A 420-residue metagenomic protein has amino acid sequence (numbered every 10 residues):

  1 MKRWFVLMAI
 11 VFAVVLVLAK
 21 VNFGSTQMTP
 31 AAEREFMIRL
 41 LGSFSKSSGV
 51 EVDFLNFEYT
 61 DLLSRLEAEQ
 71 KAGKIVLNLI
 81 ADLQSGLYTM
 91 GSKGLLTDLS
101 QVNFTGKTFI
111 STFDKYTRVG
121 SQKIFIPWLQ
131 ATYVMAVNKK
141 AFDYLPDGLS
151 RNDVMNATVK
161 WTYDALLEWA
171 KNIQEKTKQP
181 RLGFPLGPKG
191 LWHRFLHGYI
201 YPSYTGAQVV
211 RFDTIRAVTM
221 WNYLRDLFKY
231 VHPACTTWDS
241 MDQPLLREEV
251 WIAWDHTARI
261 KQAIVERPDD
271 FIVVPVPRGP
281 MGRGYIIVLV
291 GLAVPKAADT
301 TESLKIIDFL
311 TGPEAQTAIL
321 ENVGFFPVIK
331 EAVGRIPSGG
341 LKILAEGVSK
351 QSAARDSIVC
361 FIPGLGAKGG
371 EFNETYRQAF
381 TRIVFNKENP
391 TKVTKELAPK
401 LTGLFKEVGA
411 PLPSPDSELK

Functional and structural regions predicted by a protein language model:
K20-R39, G364-A367: Extracytoplasmic "Venus flytrap"
N22, R39-I110, F125, L145 (+3 more regions): Extracytoplasmic "Venus flytrap"/periplasmic binding protein-like
D82-V134, D164-L167, I272-P277, G339-I343 (+2 more regions): Hinge/lid segment of periplasmic solute-binding proteins
S100-T108, N156-V159, Y201-M220, D226 (+2 more regions): Short, solvent-exposed loop/beta-turn-alpha elements that line the ligand-binding surface or hinge of extracytoplasmic
G120-Y133, V159-V210, R216: Extracytoplasmic/periplasmic solute-binding protein
A165-Q174, A207-W238, I264-V265, V276: Glycine-centered hinge/linker elements that transmit conformational signals in sensory and ligand-binding systems
K229-H232, V265-E331, Q378-T381, F385-E388: Extracytoplasmic/periplasmic substrate-recognition and gating elements
V274, E321-R382, E407-K420: Long, aromatic- and glycine/proline-rich binding clefts that accommodate carbohydrate-like moieties
